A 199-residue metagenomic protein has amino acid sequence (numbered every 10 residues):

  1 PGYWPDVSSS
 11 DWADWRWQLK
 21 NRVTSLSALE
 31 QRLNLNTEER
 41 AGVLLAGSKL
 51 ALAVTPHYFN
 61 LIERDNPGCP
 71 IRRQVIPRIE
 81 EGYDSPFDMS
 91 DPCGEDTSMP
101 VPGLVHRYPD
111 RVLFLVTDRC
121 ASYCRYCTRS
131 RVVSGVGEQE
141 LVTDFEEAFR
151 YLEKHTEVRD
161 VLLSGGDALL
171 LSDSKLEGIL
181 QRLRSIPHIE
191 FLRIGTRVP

Functional and structural regions predicted by a protein language model:
P1-H106: Flexible, acidic/Gly-rich N-terminal and inter-domain linker regions that tether and position cofactor-handling modules
I76, D88-L115, R125-P199: Conserved Radical SAM active-site core
R119-Y123: Short pre-active-site segment immediately N-terminal to redox-active cysteine/selenocysteine motifs in thiol-based
